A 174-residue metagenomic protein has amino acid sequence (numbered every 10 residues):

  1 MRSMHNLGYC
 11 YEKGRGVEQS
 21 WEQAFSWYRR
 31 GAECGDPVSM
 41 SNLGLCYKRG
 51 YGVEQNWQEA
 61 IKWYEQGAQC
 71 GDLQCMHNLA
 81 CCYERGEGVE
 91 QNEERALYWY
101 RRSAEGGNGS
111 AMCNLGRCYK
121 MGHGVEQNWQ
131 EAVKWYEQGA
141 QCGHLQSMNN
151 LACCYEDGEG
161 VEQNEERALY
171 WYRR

Functional and structural regions predicted by a protein language model:
M1-H5, C10, E162-R174: Low-complexity/repetitive intrinsically disordered segments
M4-K13, M40-R49, N78-R85, M112-M121 (+1 more regions): Hydrophobic face of amphipathic alpha-helices that form TPR/SEL1-like repeat modules and related alpha-solenoid
R15-Q19, E33, Y47, Y51-Q55 (+6 more regions): Short coil/turn and helix-start
Y51, I61, E65, Q69 (+7 more regions): Periodic short-repeat tracts
